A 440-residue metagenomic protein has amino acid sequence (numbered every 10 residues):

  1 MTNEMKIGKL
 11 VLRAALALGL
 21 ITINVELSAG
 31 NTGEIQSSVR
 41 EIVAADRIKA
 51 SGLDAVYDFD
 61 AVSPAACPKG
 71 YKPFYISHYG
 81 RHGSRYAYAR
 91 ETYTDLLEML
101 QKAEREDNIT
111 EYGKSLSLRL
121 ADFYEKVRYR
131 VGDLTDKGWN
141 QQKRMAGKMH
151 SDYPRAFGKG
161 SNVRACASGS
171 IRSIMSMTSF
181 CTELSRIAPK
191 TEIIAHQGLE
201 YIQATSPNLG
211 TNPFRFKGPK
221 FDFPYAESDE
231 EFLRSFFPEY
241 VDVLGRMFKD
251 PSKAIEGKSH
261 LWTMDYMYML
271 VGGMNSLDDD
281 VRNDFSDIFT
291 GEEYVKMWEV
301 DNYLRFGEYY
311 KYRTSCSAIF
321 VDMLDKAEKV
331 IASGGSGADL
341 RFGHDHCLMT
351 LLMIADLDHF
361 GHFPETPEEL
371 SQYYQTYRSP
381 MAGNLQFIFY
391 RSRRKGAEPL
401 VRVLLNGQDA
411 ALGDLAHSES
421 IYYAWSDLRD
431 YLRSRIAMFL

Functional and structural regions predicted by a protein language model:
M1-E34: Bacterial Sec-dependent N-terminal signal peptides
G30-R164, S168-D339, G343-L440: Signature for phosphate-centric chemistry
